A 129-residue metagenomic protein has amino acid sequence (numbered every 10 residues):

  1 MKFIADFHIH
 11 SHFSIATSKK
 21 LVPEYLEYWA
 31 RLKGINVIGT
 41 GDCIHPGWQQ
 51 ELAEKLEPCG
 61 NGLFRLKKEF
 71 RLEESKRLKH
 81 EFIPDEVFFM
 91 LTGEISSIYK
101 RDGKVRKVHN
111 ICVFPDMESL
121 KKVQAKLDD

Functional and structural regions predicted by a protein language model:
K2, Q49-D129: Extended substrate/RNA-proximal surfaces in nucleic-acid metabolism proteins
K2-V22, E118, D128-D129: Domain-core and long-helix interface of multi-subunit machines
D6, T40, T92: Generic enzyme active-site microenvironment
H8, D42, C112: Divalent metal-coordination and catalytic microenvironments
H10, C43-I44, E94-S96: Catalytic metal-binding/acid-base residues of hydrolase active sites
Y25: Short Gly/charged-rich anion-binding patches and loops
Y28-Q49: Divalent metal-dependent hydrolysis catalytic cores, especially in the metallo-beta-lactamase
